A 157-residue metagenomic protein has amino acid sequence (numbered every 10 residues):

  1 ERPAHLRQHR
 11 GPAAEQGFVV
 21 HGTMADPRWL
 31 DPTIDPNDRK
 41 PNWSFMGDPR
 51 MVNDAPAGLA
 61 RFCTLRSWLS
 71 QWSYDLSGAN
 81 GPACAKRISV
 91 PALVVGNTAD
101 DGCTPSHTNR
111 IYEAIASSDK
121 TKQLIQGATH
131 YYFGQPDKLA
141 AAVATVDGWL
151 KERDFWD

Functional and structural regions predicted by a protein language model:
E1-A83, V90: Alpha/beta-hydrolase
S77, D101-H107: Conserved alpha/beta-hydrolase "acid-adjacent" motif
P82, P105-N109, A140: Short, surface-exposed alpha-helical segments at coil->helix boundaries
A85-I88, A114-S117: Short, conserved loop/helix-junction motifs that constitute active-site signature segments in enzyme catalytic cores
I88, V94-G96, D100: Short beta-strand/loop motif that positions the catalytic acidic residue of the alpha/beta-hydrolase fold
A92, K120: Hydrophobic anchor at the start of a short beta-strand that flanks the dinucleotide cofactor-binding loop
K122-L124: Conserved beta-strand scaffold positions in the cores of enzyme catalytic domains, especially in NTP/NDP-utilizing
Q126-D157: Catalytic active-site module of serine/aspartate enzymes centered on a nucleophile-bearing elbow/loop
